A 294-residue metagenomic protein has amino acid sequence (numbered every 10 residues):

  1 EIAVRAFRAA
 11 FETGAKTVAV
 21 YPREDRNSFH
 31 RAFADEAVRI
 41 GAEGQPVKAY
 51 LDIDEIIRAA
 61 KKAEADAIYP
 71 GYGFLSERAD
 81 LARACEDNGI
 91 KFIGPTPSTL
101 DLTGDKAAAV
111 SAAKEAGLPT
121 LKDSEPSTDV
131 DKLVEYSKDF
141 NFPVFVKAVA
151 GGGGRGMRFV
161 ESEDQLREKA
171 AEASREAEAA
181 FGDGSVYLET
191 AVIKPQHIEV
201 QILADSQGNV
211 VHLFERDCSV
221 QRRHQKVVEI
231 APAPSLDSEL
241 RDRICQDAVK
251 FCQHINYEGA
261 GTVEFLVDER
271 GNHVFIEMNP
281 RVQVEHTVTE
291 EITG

Functional and structural regions predicted by a protein language model:
E1-V263, V267-I292: N-terminal beta-alpha lobe that positions the nucleotide/phosphoryl donor in ATP/NTP-coupled carboxylate activation
